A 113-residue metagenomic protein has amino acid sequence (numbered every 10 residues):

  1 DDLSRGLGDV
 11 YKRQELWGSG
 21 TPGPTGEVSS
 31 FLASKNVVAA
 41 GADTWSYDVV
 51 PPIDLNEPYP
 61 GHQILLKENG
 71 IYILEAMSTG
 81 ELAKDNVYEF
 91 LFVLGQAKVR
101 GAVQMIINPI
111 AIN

Functional and structural regions predicted by a protein language model:
D1-L7, Y11: Single conserved hydrophobic/aromatic residue that forms the stacking wall/gate of nucleotide- or nucleobase-binding
S4-R5, A42, A76, V93-G95 (+1 more regions): Generic beta-strand/beta-sheet core signal
G8-D9, S46-D48, V99: Solvent-exposed loop/turn segments at secondary-structure junctions within structured extracellular/periplasmic domains
K12, V49-P51, A102: Extracytoplasmic/secreted cell-surface and envelope-processing proteins
K12-G26: Active-site-proximal segments of metal-dependent phosphoesterases and phosphodiesterases across multiple
P22-N56, Q63-A83: Extended C-terminal subregions enriched in glycine
L55-P58, F90: Short low-complexity, flexible loop/linker segments enriched in glycine and/or proline with clustered acidic
G80-N113: C-terminal regulatory/interaction regions
